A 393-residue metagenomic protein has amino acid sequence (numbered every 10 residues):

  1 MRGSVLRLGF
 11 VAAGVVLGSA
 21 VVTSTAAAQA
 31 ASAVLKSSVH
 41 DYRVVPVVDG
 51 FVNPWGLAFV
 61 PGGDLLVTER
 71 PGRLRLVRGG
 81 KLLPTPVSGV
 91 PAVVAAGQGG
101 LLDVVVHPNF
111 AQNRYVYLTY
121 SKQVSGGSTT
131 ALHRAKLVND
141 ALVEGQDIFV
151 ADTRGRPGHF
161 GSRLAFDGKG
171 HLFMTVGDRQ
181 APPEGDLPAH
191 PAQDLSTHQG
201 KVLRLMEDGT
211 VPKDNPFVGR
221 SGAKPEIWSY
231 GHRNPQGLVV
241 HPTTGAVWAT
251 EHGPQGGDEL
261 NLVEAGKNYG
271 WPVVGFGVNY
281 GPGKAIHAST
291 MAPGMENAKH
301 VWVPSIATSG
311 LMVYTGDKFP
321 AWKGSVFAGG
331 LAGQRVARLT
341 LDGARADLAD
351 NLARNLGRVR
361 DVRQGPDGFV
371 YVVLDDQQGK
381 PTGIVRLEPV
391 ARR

Functional and structural regions predicted by a protein language model:
G9-T23: Bacterial N-terminal signal peptides
A26-R43, L82, L142, T210-R220 (+2 more regions): Blade/loop signatures of beta-propeller domains
A28-P182, G237-V240, A246-G253, P304-A344 (+1 more regions): Acidic, Gly/Ser/Thr-rich repeat motifs that build Ca2+-stabilized beta-propeller blades
V45-P46, L83-P91, V143-V150, K213-F217 (+3 more regions): Beta-propeller fold detector
A131-D140, H190-D208, V263-E264: Beta-propeller blade signature
M174-L195, G257-E259, V263, T382: Short, conserved, GDST-rich strand-edge loop motifs in beta-rich repeat architectures
A223-E259: Repeat-solenoid scaffold signature
H232, R345-P366: Conserved blade-ending motifs and adjacent loop-strand segments that build the rim/top face of beta-propeller domains
